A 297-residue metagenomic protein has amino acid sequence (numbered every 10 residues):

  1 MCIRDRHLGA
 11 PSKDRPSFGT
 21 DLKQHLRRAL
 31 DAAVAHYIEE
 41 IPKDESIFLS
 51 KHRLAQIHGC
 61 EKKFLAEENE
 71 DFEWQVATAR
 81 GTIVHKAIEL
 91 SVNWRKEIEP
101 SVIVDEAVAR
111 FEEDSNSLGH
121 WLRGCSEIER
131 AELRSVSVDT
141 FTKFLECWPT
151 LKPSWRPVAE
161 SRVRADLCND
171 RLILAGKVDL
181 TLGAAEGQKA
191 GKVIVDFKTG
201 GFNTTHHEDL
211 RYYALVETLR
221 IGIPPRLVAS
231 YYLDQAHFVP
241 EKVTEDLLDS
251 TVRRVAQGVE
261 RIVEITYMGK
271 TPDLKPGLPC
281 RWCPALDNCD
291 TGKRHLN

Functional and structural regions predicted by a protein language model:
M1-R6: Conserved small/polar residues in nucleotide/adenosyl-binding loops
D14, I38-E39, L49, L219-N297: Metal-dependent nuclease catalytic regions and adjoining charged, substrate-binding loops involved in nucleic-acid end
P16-K51: Charged, compositionally biased N-terminal leader segments and the immediate start of the first structured element
K43-E45, I57-F72, A190-I194, Q257-K270: Short amphipathic alpha-helical segments and their helix-coil junctions
F48, H52-N93: C-terminal RecA-like lobe
V76, R80, V84, L133 (+3 more regions): Hydrophobic (often cysteine-bearing) scaffold residues that line and stabilize catalytic clefts of nucleotide/cofactor
A87-S161: A non-catalytic, helix-rich entry segment at domain boundaries
P157-R253, Q257: Mg2+/Mn2+-dependent nuclease catalytic core
